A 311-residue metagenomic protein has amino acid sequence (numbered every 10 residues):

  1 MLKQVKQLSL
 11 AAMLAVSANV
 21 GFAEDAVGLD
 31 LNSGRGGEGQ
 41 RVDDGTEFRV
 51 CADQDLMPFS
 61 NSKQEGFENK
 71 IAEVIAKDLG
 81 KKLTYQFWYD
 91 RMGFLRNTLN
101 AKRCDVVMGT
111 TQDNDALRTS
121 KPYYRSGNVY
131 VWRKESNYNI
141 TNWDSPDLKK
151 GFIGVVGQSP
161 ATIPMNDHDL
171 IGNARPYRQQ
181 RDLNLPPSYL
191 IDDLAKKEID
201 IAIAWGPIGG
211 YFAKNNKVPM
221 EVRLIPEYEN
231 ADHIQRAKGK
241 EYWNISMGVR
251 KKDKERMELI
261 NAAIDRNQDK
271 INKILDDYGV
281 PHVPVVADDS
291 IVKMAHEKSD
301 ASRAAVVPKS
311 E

Functional and structural regions predicted by a protein language model:
M1-S9: Bacterial N-terminal signal peptides that target proteins for export
E24-D115, L183-N184, D277-Y278: Extracytoplasmic small-molecule ligand-binding "clamshell" domains of the periplasmic binding protein/Venus flytrap
E24-S33, G66-D78, E135-N137, D144-P160 (+1 more regions): Extended ligand-binding regions for polar small-molecule ligands
E24-S33, Q40, P160-R181, E258-E311: Ligand-binding clefts/hinges and TM-proximal coupling segments of bilobed small-molecule sensing domains
D53-Q54, R125-W132, N137, N216-I264 (+1 more regions): Periplasmic-binding protein-like
Q54-P58, S62-K77, Y130-P186, I201 (+1 more regions): Bilobed "Venus flytrap"/periplasmic-binding protein-like clamshell domains and structurally analogous long
E73, K77, K82-L148, Q158 (+2 more regions): Acidic, polar ligand-binding/catalytic clefts
K81-K82, N100-G109, K150-F152, Y189-L190 (+3 more regions): Alpha-to-beta junction loops
